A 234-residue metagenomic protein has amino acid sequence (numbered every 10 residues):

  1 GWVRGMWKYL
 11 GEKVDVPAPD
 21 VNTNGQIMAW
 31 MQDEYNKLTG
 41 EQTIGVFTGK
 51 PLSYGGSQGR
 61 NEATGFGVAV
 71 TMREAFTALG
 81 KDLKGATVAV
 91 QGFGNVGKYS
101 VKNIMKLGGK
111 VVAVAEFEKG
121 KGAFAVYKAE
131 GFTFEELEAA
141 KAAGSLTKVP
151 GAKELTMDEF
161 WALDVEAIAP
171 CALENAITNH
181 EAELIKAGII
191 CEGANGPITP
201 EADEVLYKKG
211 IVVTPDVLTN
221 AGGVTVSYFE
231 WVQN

Functional and structural regions predicted by a protein language model:
G1, G56-F66, T214-V226: Conserved phosphate/anionic-ligand binding catalytic regions in large, soluble enzymes, centered on
G1-G56: N-terminal ligand-binding/catalytic initiation module
V3-W7, M28-Q32, F66-R73, V101-M105 (+4 more regions): Predominant activation on well-ordered alpha-helical scaffold segments within soluble catalytic domains
R4-E12, D33-I44, R73-K81, M105-K110 (+3 more regions): Generic secondary-structure signature for well-ordered alpha-helical cores
E12-K13, K81-G85, L163-V165, A182-I189 (+1 more regions): Short, surface-exposed connector motifs at secondary-structure boundaries
V14-P19, E41-F47, A113-E116, A169-P170 (+2 more regions): General beta-strand structural signal in soluble alpha/beta enzymes
T48-P51, G56-A162: Glycine-rich phosphate/diphosphate-binding loop of Rossmann-like nucleotide-binding domains
A172-N234: Rossmann-fold NAD(P)-binding glycine/threonine-rich loop
